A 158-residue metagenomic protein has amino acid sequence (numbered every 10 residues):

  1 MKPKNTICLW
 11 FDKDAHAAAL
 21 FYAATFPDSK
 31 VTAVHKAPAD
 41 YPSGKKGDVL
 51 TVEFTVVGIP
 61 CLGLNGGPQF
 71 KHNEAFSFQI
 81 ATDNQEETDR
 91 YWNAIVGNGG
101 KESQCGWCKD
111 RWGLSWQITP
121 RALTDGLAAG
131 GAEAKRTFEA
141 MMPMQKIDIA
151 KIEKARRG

Functional and structural regions predicted by a protein language model:
T6, V49, S103-C105: Short loop/turn microsegments at loop-to-beta-strand junctions
T6-C8, T51, S77-Q79: Short aromatic/hydrophobic contact patches that present stacked aromatics for nucleic-acid/ligand binding
L9-G58: Core segments of cupin and vicinal oxygen chelate
F11, T25, V56-P60, K71-H72 (+3 more regions): Vicinal oxygen chelate
Y41-S43, E74-F76, R157-G158: A charge-rich, low-complexity, intrinsically flexible signal that marks solvent-exposed coils, linkers, repeats
G44-L50, F70-H72, E133: A generic structural micro-feature
A132-G158: C-terminal cap/linker of serine protease catalytic domains
